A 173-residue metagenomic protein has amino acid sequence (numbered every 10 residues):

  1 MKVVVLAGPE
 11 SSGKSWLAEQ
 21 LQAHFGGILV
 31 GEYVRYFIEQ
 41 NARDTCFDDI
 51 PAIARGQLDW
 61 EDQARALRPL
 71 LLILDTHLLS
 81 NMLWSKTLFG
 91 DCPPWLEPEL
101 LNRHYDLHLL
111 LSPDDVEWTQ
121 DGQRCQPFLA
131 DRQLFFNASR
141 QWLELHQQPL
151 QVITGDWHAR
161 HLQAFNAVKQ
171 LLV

Functional and structural regions predicted by a protein language model:
M1-V3, P69: Pre-Walker A (Motif I) flank of P-loop NTPase domains
L6: Hydrophobic anchor at the beta1->P-loop junction of P-loop NTPases
P9: P-loop (Walker A) phosphate-binding loop of NTP-binding proteins
K14: Conserved lysine of the Walker
E19-D62, A164: Conserved substrate/cofactor phosphate-moiety recognition/catalytic segment in nucleotide-dependent phosphotransferases
G31, L74-T76, L111: Active-site flanking residues adjacent to catalytic metal/cofactor-binding acidic residues
D44-G90: Conserved nucleotide-sensing/catalytic segment adjacent to the nucleotide-binding pocket in NTP-handling enzymes
F89-A159, L172: A glycine- and Lys/Arg-enriched "phosphate-lid" helix/loop adjacent to the NTP-binding pocket of small-molecule kinases
